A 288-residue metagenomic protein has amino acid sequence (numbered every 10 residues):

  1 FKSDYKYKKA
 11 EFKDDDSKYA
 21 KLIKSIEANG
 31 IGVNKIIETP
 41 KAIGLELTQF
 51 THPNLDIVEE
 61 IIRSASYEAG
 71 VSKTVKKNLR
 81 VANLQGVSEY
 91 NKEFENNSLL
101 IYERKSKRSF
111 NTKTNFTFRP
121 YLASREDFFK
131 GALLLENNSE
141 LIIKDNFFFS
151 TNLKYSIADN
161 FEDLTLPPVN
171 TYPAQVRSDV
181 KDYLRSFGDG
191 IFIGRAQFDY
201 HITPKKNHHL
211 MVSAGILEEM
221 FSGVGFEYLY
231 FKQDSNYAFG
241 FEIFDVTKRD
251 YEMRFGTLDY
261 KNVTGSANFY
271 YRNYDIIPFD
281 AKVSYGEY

Functional and structural regions predicted by a protein language model:
F1, G44, T112-S124, F149-T151 (+5 more regions): Transmembrane beta-strand segments that form the barrel wall of outer-membrane beta-barrel proteins
F1-I202, F255-G265: Outer-membrane beta-barrel initiation region
K21, A132, K232, E242-R254 (+1 more regions): Exposed, low-structure sequence patches enriched in small/polar residues
L22, N29-G30, H208-M211, S222: Phosphate-interacting basic helix/loop segments used at nucleotide- and nucleic-acid interfaces
P53, N236-A238: Short amphipathic alpha-helical segments with coiled-coil-like heptad repeat character
P120-E126, I157-D163, E218-S222, D234 (+3 more regions): Gram-negative outer-membrane beta-barrel proteins
G131, S139-F147, I202-K206, I216-M220 (+3 more regions): Outer-membrane beta-barrel strand-turn architecture
V224-Y228: A short acidic, amphipathic alpha-helical/loop segment
